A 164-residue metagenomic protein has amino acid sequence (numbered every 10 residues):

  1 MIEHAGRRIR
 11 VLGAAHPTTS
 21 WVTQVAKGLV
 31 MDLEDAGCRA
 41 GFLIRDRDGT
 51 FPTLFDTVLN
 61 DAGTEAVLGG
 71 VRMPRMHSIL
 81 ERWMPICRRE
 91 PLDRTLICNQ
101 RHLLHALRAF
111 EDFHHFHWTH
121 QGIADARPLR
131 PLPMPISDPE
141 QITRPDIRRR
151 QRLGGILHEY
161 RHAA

Functional and structural regions predicted by a protein language model:
M1-A164: Charged DNA-binding/catalytic regions of mobile-element recombinases
